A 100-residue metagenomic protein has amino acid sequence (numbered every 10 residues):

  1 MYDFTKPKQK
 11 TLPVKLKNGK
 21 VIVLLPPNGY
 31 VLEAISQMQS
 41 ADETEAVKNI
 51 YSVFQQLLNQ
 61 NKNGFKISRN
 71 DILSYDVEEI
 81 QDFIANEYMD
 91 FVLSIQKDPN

Functional and structural regions predicted by a protein language model:
M1-K17: Short acidic, Pro/Gly- and aromatic-enriched capping/linker segments at domain boundaries
K8-Q9, L25-N100: Short, surface-exposed, charged amphipathic helix/loop patches that serve as local interaction elements
G19-I22: Short, isolated positions in well-ordered beta-strands
